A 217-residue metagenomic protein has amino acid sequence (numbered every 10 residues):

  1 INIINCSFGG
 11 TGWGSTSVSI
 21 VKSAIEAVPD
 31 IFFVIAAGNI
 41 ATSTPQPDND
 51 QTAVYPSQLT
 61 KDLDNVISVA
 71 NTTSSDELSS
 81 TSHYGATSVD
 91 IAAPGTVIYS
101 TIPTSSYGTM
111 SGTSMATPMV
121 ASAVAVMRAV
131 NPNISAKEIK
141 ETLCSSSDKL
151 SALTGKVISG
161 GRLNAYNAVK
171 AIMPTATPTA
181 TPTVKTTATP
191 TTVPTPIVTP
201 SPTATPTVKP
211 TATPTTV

Functional and structural regions predicted by a protein language model:
I1-F8, G14-S19, A24, I31 (+3 more regions): C-terminal subdomain of the subtilisin-like protease fold in secreted/lumenal serine endopeptidases
N5-G9, V34-A37, A70, A92 (+1 more regions): A cross-family glycoside hydrolase active-site/sugar-binding cleft signature
G9-T11, G38-T42, T72-S75, V97: Catalytic metal-binding/acid-base residues of hydrolase active sites
T16-S17, T44-V54, S79-S82, I102-P103 (+1 more regions): Short, well-ordered secondary-structure micro-motifs
I35, N39-D62: Glycine-rich, charge-decorated loop segments at or immediately adjacent to ligand/cofactor-binding or catalytic sites
V54-A129, N133, K137, V169: Extracellular S/T/G-rich loop segment that most often corresponds to the catalytic His/Ser-adjacent loop
P174-A176, P206-V217: Low-complexity/repetitive intrinsically disordered segments
T186, P200-P202, P206: Long, low-complexity repeat segments with a short-period register
